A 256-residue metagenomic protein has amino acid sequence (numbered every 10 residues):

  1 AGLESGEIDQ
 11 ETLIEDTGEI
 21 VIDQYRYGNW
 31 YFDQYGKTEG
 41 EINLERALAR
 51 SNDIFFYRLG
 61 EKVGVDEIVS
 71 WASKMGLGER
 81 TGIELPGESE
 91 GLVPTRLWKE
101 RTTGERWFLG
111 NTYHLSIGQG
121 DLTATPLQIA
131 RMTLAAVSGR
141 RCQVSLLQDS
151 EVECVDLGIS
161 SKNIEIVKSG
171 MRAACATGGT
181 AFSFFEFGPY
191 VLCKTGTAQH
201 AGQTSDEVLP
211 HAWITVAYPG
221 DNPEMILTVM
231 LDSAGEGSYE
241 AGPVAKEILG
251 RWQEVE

Functional and structural regions predicted by a protein language model:
A1-G2, I248: Hydrophobic residues on the short alpha-helix immediately C-terminal to a glycine-rich phosphate/catalytic loop
G2-V229: Beta-lactam-recognizing serine transpeptidase/beta-lactamase-like catalytic domain environment
I129, G237-K246: Short, charged, low-complexity patches
M132, G178, A241, W252-E256: Intrinsic structural disorder
V152-V155, V244-E256: Short, gly/Ser/Thr-rich active-site loops of penicillin-recognizing serine hydrolases
D232-G235: A generic structural motif
